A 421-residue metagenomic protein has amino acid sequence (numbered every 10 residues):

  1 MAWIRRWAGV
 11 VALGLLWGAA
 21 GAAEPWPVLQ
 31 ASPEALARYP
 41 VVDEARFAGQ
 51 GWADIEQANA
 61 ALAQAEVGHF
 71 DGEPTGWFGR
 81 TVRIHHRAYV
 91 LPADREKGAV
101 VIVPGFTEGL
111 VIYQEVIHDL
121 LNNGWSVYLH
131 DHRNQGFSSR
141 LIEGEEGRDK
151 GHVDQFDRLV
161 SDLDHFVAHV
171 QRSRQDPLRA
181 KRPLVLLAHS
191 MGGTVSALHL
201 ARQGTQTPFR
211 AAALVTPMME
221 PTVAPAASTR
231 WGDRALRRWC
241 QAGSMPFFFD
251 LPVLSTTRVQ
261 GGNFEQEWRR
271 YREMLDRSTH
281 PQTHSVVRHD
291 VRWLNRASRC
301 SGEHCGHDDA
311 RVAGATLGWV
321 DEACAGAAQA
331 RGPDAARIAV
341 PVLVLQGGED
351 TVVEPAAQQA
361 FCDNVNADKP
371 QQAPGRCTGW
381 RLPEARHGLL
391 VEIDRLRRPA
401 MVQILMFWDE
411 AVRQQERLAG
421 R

Functional and structural regions predicted by a protein language model:
A22-G76, R87-Y89: An N-terminal hydrophobic leader/cap segment in hydrolases
G105-E108, M191: Active-site glycine-rich loops that stabilize anionic/oxyanionic intermediates across multiple enzyme folds
I117-E146: Conserved alpha/beta-hydrolase
G151-S173: Alpha/beta-hydrolase active-site loop
V195-A310: Alpha/beta-hydrolase-fold enzymes
I338, V344-Q346, D350: Short beta-strand/loop motif that positions the catalytic acidic residue of the alpha/beta-hydrolase fold
V340, E354-N364: Short alpha-helix in the alpha/beta-hydrolase fold that links the catalytic acid
R376, P383-R421: Catalytic active-site module of serine/aspartate enzymes centered on a nucleophile-bearing elbow/loop
